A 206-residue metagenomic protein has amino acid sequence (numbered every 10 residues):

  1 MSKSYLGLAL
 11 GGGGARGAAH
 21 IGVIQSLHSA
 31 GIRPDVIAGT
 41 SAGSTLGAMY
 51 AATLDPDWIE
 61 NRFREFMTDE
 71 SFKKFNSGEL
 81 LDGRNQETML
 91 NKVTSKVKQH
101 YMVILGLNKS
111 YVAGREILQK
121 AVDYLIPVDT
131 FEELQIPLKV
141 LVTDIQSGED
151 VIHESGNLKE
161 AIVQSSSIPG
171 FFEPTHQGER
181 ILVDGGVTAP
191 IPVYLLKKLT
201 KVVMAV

Functional and structural regions predicted by a protein language model:
M1-T40, A48-V206: Patatin-like phospholipase
